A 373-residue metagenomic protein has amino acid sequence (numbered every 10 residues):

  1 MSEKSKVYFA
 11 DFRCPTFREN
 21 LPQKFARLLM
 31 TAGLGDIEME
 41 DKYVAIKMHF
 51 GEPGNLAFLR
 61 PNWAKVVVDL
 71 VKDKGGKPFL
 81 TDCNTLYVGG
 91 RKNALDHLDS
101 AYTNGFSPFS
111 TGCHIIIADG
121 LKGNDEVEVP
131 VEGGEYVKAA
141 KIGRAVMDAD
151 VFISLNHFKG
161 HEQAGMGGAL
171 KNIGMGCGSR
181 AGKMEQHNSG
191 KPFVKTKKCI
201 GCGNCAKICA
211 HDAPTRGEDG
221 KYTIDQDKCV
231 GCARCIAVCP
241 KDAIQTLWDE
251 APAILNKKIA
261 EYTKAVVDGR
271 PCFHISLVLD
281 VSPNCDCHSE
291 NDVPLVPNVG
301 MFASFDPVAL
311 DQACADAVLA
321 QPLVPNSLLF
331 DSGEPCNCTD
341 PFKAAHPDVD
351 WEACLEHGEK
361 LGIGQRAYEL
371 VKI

Functional and structural regions predicted by a protein language model:
S2-W63, K74-D82, Y87-I373: Extended, low-polarity segments enriched in aliphatic/aromatic residues
V71: Hydrophobic pocket-lining residues that define ligand/cofactor binding sites across diverse proteins
